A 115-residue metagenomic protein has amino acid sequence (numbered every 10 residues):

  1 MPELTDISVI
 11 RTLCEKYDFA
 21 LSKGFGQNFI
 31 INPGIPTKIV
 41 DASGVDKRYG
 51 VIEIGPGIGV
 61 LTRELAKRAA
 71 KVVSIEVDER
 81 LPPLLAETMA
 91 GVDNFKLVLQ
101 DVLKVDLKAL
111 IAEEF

Functional and structural regions predicted by a protein language model:
M1-F115: Catalytic cores of RNA-modifying enzymes
